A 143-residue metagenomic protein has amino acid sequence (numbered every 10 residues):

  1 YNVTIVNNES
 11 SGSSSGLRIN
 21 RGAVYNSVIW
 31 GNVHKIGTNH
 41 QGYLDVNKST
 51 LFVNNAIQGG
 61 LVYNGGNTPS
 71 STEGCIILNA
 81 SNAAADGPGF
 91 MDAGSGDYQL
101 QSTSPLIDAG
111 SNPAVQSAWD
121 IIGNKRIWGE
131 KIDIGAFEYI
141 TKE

Functional and structural regions predicted by a protein language model:
Y1-Q101: Predominantly extracellular beta-rich ligand-binding scaffolds that present long acidic/polar faces for carbohydrate
G74-I140: C-terminal accessory segments
